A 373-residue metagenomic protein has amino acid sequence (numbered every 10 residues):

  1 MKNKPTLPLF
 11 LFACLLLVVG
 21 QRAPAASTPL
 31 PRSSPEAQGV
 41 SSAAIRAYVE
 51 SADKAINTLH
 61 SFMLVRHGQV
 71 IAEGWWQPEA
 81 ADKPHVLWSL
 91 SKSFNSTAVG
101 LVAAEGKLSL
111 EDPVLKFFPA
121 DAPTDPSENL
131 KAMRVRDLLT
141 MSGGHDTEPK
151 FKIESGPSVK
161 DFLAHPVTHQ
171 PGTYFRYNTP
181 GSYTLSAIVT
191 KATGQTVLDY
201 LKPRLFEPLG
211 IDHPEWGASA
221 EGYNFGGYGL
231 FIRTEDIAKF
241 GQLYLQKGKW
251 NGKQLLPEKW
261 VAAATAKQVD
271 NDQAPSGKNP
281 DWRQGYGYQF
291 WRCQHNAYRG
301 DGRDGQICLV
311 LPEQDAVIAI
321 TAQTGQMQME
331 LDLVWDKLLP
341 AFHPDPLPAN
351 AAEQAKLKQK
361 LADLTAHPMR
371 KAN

Functional and structural regions predicted by a protein language model:
L9-V19: Bacterial N-terminal signal peptides
R46, G68, H85-E111, L138 (+2 more regions): Active-site SXXK
E50-E79, L309, D315-I318: A short, well-structured edge-of-sheet supersecondary motif
K54-F62, W76-A120, S127-M133, Q170-Y177: Short active-site loop at a secondary-structure junction that contains or immediately precedes the catalytic residue(s)
V86, E105-G143, A164, Q195-Y228 (+1 more regions): Active-site helix/loop module of the DD-peptidase/beta-lactamase fold, centered on the serine-lysine SxxK catalytic
T184-I188, Y228-K249, Q306-Q323: Active-site-proximal alpha-helical segments within enzyme catalytic domains
I211-H213, A262-V317: Active-site Gly/Thr loop motif
Q328-N373: Short, gly/Ser/Thr-rich active-site loops of penicillin-recognizing serine hydrolases
